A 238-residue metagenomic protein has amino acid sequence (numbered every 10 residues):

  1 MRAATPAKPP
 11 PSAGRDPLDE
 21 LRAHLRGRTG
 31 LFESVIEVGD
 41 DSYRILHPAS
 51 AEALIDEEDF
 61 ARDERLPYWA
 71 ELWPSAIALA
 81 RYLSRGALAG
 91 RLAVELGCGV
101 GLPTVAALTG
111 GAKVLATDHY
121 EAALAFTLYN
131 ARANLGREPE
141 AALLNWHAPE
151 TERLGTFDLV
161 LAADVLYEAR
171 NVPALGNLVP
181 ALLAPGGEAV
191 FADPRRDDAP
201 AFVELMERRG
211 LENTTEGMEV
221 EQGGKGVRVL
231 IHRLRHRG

Functional and structural regions predicted by a protein language model:
M1-G238: S-adenosylmethionine-dependent methyltransferases
